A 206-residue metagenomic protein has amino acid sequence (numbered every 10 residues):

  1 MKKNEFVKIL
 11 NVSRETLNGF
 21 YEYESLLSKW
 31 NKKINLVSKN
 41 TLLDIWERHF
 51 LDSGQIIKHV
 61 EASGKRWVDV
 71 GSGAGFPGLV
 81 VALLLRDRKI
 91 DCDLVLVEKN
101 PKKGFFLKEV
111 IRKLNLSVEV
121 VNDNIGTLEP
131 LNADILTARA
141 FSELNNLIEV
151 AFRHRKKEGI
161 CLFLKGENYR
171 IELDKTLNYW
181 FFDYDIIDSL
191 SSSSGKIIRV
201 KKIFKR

Functional and structural regions predicted by a protein language model:
M1-G64, V68, K102-L114: Class I SAM-dependent transferase core
L27, K165, V200: Residue-level signal for inorganic ion chemistry
G54-A133, T137-A138: Conserved SAM/SAH cofactor-binding pocket of Class I
G73, A140-E143, E167-Y169: Short glycine-rich anion-binding loops that position phosphate/pyrophosphate groups of nucleotides and phosphorylated
D93, S117-E119, I160, F182-D185: Conserved beta-strand segments of alpha/beta enzyme cores
V95, N168-R206: Active-site capping/gating segments
I148-E158: A short glycine-rich, Lys/Arg-flanked "PGG" loop and its adjoining helix->strand segment in the class I
E158-N168: Conserved beta-strand signature within the Rossmann-like core of class I S-adenosyl-L-methionine
